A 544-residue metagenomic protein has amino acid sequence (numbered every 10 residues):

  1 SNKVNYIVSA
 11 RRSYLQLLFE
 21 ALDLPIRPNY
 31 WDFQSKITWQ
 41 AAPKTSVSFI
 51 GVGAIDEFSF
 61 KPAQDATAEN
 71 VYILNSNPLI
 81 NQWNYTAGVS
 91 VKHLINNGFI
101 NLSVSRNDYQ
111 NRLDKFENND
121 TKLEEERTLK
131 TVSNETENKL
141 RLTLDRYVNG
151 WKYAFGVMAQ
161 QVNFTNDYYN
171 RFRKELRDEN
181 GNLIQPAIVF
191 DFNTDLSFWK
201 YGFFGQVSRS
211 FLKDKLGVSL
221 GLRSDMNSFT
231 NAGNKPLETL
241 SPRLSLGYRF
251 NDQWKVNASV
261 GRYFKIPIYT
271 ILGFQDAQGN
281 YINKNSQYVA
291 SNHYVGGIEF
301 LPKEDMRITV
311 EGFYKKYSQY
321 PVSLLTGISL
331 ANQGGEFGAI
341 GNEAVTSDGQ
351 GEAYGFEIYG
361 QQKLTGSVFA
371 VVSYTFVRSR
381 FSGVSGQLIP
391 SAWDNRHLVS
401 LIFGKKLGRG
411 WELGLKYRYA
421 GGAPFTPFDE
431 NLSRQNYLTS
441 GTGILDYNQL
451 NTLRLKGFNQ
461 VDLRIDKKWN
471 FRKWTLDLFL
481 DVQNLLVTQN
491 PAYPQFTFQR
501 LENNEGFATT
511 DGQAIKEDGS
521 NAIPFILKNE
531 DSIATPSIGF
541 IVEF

Functional and structural regions predicted by a protein language model:
N2-Q82, N111-K115: Periplasmic-side early beta-strands and strand-to-turn transitions of outer-membrane beta-barrels
R12-Q16, G53-E57, I95, R106-Q110 (+9 more regions): Transmembrane beta-strands of outer-membrane beta-barrel pores
T38-D56, I80-G233, M306-T309, S367 (+1 more regions): Face-selective signature of the C-terminal outer-membrane beta-barrel domain
V52, D145, G150, A154 (+6 more regions): Structural signature of Gram-negative outer-membrane beta-barrels, strongest in the C-terminal barrel of TonB-dependent
A63-E69, Q110, T165, N170-R171 (+6 more regions): Surface-exposed extracellular loop regions of Gram-negative outer-membrane beta-barrel proteins, predominantly
S133, E137-T143, D191-F198, G202-F204 (+4 more regions): Outer membrane beta-barrel strand-and-loop segments of large Gram-negative receptors, especially TonB-dependent
S210-L212, Y314-K316, F337-P424: Gram-negative outer-membrane beta-barrel transporters
S318, A370, R418-G441, K456-Q460 (+1 more regions): C-terminal beta-signal and adjacent terminal beta-strands/loops of Gram-negative outer-membrane beta-barrel proteins
